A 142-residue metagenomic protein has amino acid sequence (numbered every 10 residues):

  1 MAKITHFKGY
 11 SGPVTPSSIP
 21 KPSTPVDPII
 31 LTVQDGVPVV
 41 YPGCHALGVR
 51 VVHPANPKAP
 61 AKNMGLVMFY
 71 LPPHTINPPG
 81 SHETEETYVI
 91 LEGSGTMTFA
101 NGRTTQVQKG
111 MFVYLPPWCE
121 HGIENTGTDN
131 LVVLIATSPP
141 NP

Functional and structural regions predicted by a protein language model:
M1-N63: A short, N-terminal "cap"/entry segment at the start of jelly-roll beta-barrel domains of the cupin/DSBH fold
G48-A55, G65-H82, P117: Conserved short histidine dyad/triad with adjacent acidic residue
L66-F69, T87, Y114, T128-P142: A short hydrophobic beta-strand segment most commonly corresponding to one strand of the jelly-roll/cupin
M68-P72, S81-M97, A136: Short, conserved beta-strand element in jelly-roll/cupin
T75, E83-T84, R103, C119-E120 (+1 more regions): A generic "binding-loop/recognition-motif" signal
N77-P79, M97-T98, L115, H121-T128: Short beta-strand His + acidic residue motifs that chelate non-heme Fe in jelly-roll/DSBH and cupin folds
N101-P117: Short acidic-glycine-tyrosine-enriched beta hairpin
